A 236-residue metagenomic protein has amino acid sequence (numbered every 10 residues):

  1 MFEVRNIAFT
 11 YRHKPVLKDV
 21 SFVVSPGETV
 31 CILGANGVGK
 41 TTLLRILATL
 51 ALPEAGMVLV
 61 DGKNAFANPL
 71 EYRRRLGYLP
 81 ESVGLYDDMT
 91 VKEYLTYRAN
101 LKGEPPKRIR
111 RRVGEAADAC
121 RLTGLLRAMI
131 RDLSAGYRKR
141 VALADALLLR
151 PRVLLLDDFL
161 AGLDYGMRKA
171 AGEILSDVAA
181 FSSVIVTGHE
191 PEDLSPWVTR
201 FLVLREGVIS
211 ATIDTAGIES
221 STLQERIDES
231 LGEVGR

Functional and structural regions predicted by a protein language model:
L33-A35: The feature captures the beta-strand-to-loop junction immediately N-terminal to the Walker
A48: Helix-to-loop junction immediately C-terminal to a conserved catalytic motif
G56-N64, Y72, A211: Conserved ABC transporter NBD signature motif
T96, N100, K107-L125: Conserved ABC ATPase "signature" region
M129-L133: Conserved ABC ATPase signature
L154-D158: Catalytic Walker B motif of ABC-type/P-loop ATPase nucleotide-binding domains
